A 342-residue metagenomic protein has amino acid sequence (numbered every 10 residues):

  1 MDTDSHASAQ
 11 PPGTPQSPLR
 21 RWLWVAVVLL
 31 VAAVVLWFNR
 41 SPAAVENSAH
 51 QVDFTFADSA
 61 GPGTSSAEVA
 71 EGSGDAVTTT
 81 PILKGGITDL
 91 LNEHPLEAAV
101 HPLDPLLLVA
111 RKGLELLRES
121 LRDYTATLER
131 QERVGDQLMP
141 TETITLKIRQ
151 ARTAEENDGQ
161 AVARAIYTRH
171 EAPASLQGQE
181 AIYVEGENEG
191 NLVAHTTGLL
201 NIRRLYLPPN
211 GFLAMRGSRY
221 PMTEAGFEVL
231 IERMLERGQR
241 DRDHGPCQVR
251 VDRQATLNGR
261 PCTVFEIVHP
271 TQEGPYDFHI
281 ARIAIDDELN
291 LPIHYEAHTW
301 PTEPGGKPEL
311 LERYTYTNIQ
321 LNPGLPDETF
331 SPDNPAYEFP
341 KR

Functional and structural regions predicted by a protein language model:
D2-S17: Juxtamembrane low-complexity tails/linkers enriched in Ser/Thr-Pro and polybasic
G13-L29: N-terminal Sec-pathway targeting helices
L19-W24, L36-A49, R133-G135, R169-S175 (+1 more regions): Gly/Pro-enriched, hydrophobic low-complexity segments that function as extracytoplasmic propeptides/linkers
A32-A33: Intrinsically disordered, low-complexity acidic/polar and Pro/Ser/Thr-rich regulatory regions that often function as
A43-L90: Juxtamembrane proline-rich low-complexity "stalk" or linker regions positioned immediately after a signal peptide
V100-N201: N-terminal mature ectodomain segment of secretory-pathway/periplasmic proteins
